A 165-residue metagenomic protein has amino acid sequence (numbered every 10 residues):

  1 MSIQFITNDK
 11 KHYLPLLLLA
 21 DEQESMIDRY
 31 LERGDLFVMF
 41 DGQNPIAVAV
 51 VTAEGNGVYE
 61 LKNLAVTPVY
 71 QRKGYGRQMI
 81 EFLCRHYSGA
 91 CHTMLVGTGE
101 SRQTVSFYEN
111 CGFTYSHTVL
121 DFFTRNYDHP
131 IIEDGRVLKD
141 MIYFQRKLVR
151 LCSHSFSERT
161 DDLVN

Functional and structural regions predicted by a protein language model:
M1-M26, H154, R159: Short amphipathic alpha-helix that is part of the acyltransferase structural core
G34, L138-Y143: Short hydrophobic/aromatic beta-strand or adjacent loop that forms the aromatic wall/cage of a ligand/substrate-binding
V38, N44-A53, G57-A65: Conserved beta-strand in the GNAT
L64-R72, G99: A short, internal acetyl-CoA/4′-phosphopantetheine-binding micro-motif in the GNAT/acyltransferase core
Y70, G74-F82: Conserved acetyl-CoA pyrophosphate-binding loop and the N-cap/start of the following alpha-helix in GNAT-like
H86-E100: Conserved GNAT acetyl-CoA-binding A-motif
L95-G97, E109, T114-V137: Conserved catalytic-core motifs of GNAT/GCN5-like acyltransferases
